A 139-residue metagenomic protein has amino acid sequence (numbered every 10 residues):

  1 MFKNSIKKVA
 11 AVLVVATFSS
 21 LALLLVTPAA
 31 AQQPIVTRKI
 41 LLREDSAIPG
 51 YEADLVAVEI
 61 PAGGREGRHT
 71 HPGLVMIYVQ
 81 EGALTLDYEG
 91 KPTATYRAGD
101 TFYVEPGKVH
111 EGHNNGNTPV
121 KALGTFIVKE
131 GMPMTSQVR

Functional and structural regions predicted by a protein language model:
F2-T17: Bacterial N-terminal signal peptides that target proteins for export
T17-P28: C-terminal segment of classical bacterial N-terminal signal peptides
Q32-I40, E44-S46, Y51-D54, H113-R139: Double-stranded beta-helix
D45, I60-A62, G90-G107: Short acidic-glycine-tyrosine-enriched beta hairpin
Y51, G63-M76: A short beta-loop-beta micro-motif enriched in histidine and acidic residues
R68, L86-D87, H110-G116: Short beta-strand His + acidic residue motifs that chelate non-heme Fe in jelly-roll/DSBH and cupin folds
H71-G90, D100: Glycine- and acidic-residue-biased ligand/ion/polar-headgroup-sensing regions
